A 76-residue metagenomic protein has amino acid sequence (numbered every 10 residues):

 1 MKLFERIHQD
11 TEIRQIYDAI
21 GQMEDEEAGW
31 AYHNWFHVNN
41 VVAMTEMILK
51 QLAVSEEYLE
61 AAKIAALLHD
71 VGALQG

Functional and structural regions predicted by a protein language model:
M1-I16, E24: Non-catalytic interface/linker regions that flank or bridge core catalytic/transmembrane domains
Q15-Q22, A43, M47: Charged/polar, solvent-exposed surface patches and flexible loops
I20-Y32: Small/polar-rich, solvent-exposed N-terminal microdomains that initiate assembly or binding
E26-E27, I48, V71-L74: Alpha-helix C-capping/helix-to-loop hinge sites
G29-A62: Alpha-helical phosphate/pyrophosphate-handling elements in metalloenzyme active cores
V41, L59-G76: His-Asp-centered metal-binding catalytic motifs of divalent-metal-dependent phosphohydrolases/nucleases
